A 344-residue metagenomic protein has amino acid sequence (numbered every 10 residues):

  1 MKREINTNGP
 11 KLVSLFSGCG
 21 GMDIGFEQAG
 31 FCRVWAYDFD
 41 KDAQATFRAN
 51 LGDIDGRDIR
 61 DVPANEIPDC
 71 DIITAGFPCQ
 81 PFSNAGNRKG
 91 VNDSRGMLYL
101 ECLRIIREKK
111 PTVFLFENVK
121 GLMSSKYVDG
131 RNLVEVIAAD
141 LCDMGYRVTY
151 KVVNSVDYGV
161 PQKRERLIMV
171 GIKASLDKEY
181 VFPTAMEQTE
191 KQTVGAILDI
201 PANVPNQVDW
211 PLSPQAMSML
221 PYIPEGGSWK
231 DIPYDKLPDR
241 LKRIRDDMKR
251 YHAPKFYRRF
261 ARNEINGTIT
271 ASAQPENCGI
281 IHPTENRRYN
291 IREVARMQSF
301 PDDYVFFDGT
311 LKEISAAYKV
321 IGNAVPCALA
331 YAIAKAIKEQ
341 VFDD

Functional and structural regions predicted by a protein language model:
N8-L12: Extreme N-terminal starter segment of soluble prokaryotic enzymes
V13-M22, F26, I59, D69-G86 (+6 more regions): Conserved proline-anchored active-site loop of SAM-dependent methyltransferases that bridges a beta-strand
R33-D38: Conserved SAM-binding motif I beta-strand of class I
K41-A45: Short alpha-helix immediately C-terminal to the canonical SAM-binding loop
R48, E66-I67, R262: A short, aliphatic-rich alpha-helical micro-motif
G52-I59: Conserved SAM-binding strand-loop segment of SAM-dependent methyltransferases
V62-I72, F82-K255: Class I S-adenosyl-L-methionine
A216-D344: C-terminal target-recognition/interaction regions appended to catalytic cores
